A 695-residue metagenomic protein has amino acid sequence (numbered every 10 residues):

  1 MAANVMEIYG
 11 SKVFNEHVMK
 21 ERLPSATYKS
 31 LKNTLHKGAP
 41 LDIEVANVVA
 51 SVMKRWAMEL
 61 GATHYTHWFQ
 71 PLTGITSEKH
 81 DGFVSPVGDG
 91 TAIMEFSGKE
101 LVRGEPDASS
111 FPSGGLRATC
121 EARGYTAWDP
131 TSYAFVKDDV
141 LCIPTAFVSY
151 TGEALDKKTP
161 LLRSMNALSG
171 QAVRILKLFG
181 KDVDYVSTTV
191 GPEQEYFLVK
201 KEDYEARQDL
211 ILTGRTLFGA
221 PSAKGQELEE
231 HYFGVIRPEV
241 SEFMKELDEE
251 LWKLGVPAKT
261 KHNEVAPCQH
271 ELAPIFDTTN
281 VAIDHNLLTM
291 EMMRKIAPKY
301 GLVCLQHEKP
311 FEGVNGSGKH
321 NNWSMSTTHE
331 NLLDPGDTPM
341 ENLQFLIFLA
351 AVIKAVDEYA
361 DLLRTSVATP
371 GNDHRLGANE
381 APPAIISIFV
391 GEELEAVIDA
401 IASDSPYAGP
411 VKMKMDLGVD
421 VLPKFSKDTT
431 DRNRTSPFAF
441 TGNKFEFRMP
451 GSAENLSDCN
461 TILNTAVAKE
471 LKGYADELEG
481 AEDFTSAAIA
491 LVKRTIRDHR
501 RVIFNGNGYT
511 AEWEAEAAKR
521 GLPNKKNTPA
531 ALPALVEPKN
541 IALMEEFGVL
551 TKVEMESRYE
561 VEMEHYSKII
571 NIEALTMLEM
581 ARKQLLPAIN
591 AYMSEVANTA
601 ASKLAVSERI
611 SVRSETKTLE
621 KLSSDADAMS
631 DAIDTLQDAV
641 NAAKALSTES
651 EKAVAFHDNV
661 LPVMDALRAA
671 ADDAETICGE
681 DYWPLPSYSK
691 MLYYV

Functional and structural regions predicted by a protein language model:
M1-Y28, D42, R123-I143, T441 (+1 more regions): Catalytic pocket of metal/acid-base enzymes, prominently hydrolases
N4-K12, H17-G98, R103-A118: Histidine/acidic residue-rich metal-binding segments in metalloenzymes
V45-V49, F69-P71, K99-E100, F147 (+4 more regions): Active-site-proximal loop/turn and secondary-structure-junction residues that shape catalytic pockets, frequently
A62, T66-Q70, I283-K299, M325 (+3 more regions): Hydrophobic/aromatic-rich, well-ordered segments within soluble, folded domains that form packed cores
S85-T119, E229, V352, A475-D483 (+2 more regions): Short, intrinsically disordered, low-complexity segments enriched in Ser/Thr and Pro
A122-Q306, N315-G318, M325-E560: Glycine-rich, acidic/polar active-site loops that bind/position phosphate-bearing ligands
I211, N286, E308-K309, P335-T338 (+5 more regions): Composition- and surface-driven signal marking solvent-exposed, interaction-prone regions in large proteins
R497-V695: C-terminal amphipathic alpha-helical interaction region
